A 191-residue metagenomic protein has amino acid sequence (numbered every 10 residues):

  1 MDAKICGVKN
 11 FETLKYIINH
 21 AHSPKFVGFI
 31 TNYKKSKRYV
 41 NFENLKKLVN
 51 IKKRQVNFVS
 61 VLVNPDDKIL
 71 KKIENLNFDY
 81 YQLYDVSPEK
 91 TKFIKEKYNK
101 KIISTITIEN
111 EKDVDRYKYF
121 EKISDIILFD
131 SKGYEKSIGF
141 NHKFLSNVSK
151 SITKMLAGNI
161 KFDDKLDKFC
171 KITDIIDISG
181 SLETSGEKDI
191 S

Functional and structural regions predicted by a protein language model:
M1-S191: Conserved N-terminal beta1-alpha1 strand-loop-helix module at the mouth
